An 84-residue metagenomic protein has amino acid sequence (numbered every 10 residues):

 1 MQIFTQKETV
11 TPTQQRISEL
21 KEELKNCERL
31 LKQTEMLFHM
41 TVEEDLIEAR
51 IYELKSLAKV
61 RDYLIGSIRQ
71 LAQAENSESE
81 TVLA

Functional and structural regions predicted by a protein language model:
M1-A84: Charge-rich amphipathic alpha-helical interaction elements
